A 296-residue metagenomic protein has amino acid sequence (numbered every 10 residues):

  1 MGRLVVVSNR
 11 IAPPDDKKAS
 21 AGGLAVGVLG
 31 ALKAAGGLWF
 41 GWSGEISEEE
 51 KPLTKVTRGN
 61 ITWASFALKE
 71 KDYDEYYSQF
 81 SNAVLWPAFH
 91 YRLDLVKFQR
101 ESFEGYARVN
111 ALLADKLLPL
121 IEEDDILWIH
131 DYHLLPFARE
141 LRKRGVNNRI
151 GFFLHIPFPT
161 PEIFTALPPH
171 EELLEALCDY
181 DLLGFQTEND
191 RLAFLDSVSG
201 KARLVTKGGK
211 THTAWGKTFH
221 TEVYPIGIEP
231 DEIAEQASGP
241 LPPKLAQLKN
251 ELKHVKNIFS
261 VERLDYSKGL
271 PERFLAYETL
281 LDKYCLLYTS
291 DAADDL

Functional and structural regions predicted by a protein language model:
M1-K71, N189: N-terminal low-complexity, Ser/Thr- and acidic-residue-enriched intrinsically disordered segments
V5-S8, L127, R142-P159, E175-F185: Active-site proximal beta-strand in glycosyltransferases
D16, S20-G22, A107-L113, F158-E175: Nucleotide-sugar donor phosphate/pyrophosphate-binding loop at the beta->alpha transition of glycosyltransferases
D74-I126, P240-L245, E251-K253: Conserved nucleotide-sugar donor-binding subdomain of glycosyltransferases
Y180-S238: A short, active-site helix/loop in glycosyltransferases that binds the activated sugar's phosphate group
L252-S267: Conserved donor-binding/catalytic core segment of Leloir-type glycosyltransferases
D265-T279: A conserved mid-protein helix/loop that constitutes part of the nucleotide-sugar donor-binding site
Y288-L296: Conserved small/polar residues in nucleotide/adenosyl-binding loops
